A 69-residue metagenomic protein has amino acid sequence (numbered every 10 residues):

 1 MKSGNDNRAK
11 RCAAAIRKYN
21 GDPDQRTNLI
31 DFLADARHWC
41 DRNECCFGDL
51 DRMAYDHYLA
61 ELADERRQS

Functional and structural regions predicted by a protein language model:
M1-S3, A60-S69: Short intrinsically disordered terminal tails
M1-T27: N-terminal acidic leader/helix
R11-A14, C40, S69: Sequence-pattern detector for short linear motifs and compositional/periodic biases rather than a specific fold
Q25-R52: An amphipathic alpha-helical micro-motif enriched in hydrophobic residues with embedded/adjacent acidic residues
R37-D41, Y58-A63: Short alpha-helix boundary/capping elements
M53-H57: Short acidic/histidine-centered micro-motifs embedded in hydrophobic/aromatic stretches that mark compact functional
